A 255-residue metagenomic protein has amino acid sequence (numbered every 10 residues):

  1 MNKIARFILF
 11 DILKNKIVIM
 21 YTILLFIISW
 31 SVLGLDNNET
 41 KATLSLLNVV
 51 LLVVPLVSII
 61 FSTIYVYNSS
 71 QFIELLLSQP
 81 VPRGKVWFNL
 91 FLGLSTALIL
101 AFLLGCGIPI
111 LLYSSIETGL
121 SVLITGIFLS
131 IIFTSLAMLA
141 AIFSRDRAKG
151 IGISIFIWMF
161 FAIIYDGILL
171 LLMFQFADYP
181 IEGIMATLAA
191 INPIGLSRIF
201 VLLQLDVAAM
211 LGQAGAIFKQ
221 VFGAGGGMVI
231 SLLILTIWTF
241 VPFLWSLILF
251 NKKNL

Functional and structural regions predicted by a protein language model:
M1-T22, T239-P242, K252: Aromatic- and glycine-rich beta-strand/loop motifs that create alpha-glucan
V32-L44: Short, hydrophobic transmembrane alpha-helix segments
L44, V54-I59, F88-N89, E117-V122 (+1 more regions): Short alpha-helical transmembrane interface motifs in multi-pass membrane proteins
S45-S69: Long, hydrophobic alpha-helical segments
I64-S95: Helix-loop-helix units of permease transmembrane domains in multi-pass membrane transporters, especially ABC
R83-S115, G119: Selective transmembrane-helix segments that form parts of the transport pathway or gating/packing helices in multipass
S130-A177: A structural motif at transmembrane helix-loop-helix junctions in multipass membrane proteins
Y165-F240, L244-I248: Terminal transmembrane helical anchor/hairpin motif
